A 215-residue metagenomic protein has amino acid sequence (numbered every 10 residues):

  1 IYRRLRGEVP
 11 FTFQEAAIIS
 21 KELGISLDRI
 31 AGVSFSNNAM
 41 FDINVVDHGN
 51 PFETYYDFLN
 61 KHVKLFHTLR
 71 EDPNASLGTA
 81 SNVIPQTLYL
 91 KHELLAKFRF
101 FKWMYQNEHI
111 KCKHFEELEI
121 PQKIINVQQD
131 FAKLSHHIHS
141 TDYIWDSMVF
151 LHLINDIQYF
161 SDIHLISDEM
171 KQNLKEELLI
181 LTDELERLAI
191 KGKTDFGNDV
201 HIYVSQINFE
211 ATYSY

Functional and structural regions predicted by a protein language model:
I1-V46: Basic, Lys/Arg-rich alpha-helical nucleic-acid-recognition elements, primarily the DNA-binding modules of transcription
R3-R6, R29, R70, R99 (+1 more regions): Arginine residue identity/basic-tract feature
S20, G24, N38, N74 (+3 more regions): A sequence-level detector of short, solvent-exposed, charge-rich linear segments
L27, F52-Y55, L59-F66, L174 (+2 more regions): Generic structural signal of hydrophobic/aromatic residues within well-ordered alpha-helices of folded domains
D28-A39, D57-K61, T79-A80, P121 (+2 more regions): Short, highly charged low-complexity linear segments
D28-G32, G49, P85, I166-K171: Short, structured coil/loop segments at alpha-helix boundaries
F35-E116: Helix-turn-helix/homeodomain-like alpha-helical modules used for DNA recognition and transcription-factor dimerization
W103-Y215: Hydrophobic protein-protein interaction segments
